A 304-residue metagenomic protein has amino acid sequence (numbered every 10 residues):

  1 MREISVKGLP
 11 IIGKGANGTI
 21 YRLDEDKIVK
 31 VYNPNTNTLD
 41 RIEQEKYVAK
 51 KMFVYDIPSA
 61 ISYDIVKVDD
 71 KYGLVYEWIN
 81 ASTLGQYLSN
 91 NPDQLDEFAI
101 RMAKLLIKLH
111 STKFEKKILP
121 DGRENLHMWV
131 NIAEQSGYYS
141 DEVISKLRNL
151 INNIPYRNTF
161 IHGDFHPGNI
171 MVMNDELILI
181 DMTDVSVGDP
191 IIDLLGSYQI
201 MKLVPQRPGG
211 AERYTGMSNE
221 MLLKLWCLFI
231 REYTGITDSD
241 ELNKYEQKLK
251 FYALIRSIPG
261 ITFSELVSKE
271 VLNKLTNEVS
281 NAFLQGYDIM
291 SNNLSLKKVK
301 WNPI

Functional and structural regions predicted by a protein language model:
M1-V6: A short, low-complexity linker immediately N-terminal to eukaryotic Hanks-type protein kinase catalytic domains
L9-I11, A16-K117, P155: ATP-binding pocket architecture of kinase catalytic cores
K67, N80, F165-P167, D184 (+1 more regions): Short, glycine/acidic-enriched loop or turn micro-motifs at the edges of active sites
S111-G163, P167, M171-N174, S291 (+1 more regions): An alpha-helical support segment within catalytic cores of ATP-dependent transferases
M171-L194: Catalytic activation segment of kinase domains across protein kinase-like and atypical kinase folds
L194-D238, A253-E270: Active-site activation/catalytic loop segments of kinase-like enzymes and analogous catalytic loops in related
D238-Y252: All-alpha amphipathic helical-bundle segments outside canonical DNA-binding/catalytic cores that form hydrophobic
I255-I304: ATP/Mg2+ or Mg2+-diphosphate-binding catalytic cores that bind nucleotide phosphates or diphosphates via glycine-rich
